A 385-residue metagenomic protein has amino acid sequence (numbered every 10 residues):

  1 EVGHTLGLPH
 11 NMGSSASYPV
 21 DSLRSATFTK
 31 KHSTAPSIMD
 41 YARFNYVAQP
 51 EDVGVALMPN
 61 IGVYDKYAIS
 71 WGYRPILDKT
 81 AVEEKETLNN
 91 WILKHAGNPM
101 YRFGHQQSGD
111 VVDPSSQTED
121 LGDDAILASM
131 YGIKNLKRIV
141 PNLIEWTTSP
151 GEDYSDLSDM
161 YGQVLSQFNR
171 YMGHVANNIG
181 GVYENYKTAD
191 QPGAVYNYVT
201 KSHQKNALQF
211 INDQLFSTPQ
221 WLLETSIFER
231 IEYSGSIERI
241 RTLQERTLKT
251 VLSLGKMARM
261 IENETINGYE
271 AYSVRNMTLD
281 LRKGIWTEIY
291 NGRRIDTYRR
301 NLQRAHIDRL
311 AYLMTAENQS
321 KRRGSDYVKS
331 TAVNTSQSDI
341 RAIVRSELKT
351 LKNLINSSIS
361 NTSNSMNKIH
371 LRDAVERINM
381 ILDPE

Functional and structural regions predicted by a protein language model:
E1-N11: Active-site recognition of the HExxH zinc-binding catalytic motif
S14-E385: Conserved catalytic/binding loops enriched for acidic/polar residues
